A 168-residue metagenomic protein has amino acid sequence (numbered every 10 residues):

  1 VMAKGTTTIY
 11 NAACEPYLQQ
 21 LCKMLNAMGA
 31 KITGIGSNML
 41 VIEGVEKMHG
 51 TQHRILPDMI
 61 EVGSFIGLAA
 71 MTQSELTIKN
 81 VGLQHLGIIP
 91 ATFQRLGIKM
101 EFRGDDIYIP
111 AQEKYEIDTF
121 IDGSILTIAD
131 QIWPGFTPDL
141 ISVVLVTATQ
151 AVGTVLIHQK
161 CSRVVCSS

Functional and structural regions predicted by a protein language model:
V1-S168: Short, structured segments at the rim of ligand-binding sites
